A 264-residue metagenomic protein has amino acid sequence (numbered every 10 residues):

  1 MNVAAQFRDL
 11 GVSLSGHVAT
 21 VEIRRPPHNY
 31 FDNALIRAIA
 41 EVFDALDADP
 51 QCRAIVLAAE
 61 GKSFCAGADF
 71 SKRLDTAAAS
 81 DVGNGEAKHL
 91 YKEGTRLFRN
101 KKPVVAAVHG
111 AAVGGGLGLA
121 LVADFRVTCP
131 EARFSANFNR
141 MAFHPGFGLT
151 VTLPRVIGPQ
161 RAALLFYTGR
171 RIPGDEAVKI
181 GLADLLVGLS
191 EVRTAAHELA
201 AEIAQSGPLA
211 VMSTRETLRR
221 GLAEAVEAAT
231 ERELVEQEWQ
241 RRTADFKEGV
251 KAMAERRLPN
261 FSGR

Functional and structural regions predicted by a protein language model:
M1-E60: Conserved CoA-thioester-binding segment of acyl-CoA-metabolizing enzymes
V21, I39, L57, D69 (+4 more regions): Terminal peptide-recognition signature
H28-N29, S63, F143, L185: Short strand->helix junction
L35-I39, H89, V192, E233: Hydrophobic alpha-helical membrane-association signature
R37, A58-R99, A112, R140-A142 (+1 more regions): Glycine- (often His-adjacent) and acidic-residue-rich active-site loop that binds/positions the CoA thioester
I55, G85, V211-S213, V226-T230 (+2 more regions): Short, hydrophobic secondary-structure boundary micro-motifs
R96-V211, L234-E238, R242-T243, K247-K251 (+2 more regions): Crotonase-fold acyl-CoA enzyme core
R215-E224: Short, charged, surface-exposed hinge/linker loops at domain edges that act as mobile lids or interdomain connectors
